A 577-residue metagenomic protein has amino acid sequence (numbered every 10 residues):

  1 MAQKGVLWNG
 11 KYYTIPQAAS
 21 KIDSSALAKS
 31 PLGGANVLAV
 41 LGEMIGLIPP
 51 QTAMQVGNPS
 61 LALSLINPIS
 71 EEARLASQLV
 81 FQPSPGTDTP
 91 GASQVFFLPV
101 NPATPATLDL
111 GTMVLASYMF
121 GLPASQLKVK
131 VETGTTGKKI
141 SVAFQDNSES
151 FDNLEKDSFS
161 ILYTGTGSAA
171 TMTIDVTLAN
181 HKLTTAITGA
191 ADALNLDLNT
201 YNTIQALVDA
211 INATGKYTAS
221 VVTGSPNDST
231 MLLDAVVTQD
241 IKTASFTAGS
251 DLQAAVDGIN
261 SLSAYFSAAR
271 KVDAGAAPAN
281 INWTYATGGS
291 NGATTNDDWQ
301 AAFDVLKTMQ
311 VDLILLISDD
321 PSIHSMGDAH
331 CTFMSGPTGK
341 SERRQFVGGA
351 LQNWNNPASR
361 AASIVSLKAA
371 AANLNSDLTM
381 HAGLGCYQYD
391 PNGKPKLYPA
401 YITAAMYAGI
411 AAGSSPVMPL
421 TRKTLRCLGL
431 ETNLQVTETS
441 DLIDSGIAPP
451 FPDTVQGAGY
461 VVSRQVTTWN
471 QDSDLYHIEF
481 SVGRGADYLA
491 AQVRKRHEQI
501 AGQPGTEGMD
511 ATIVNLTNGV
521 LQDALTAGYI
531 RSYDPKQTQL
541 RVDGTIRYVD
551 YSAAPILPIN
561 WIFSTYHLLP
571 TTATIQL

Functional and structural regions predicted by a protein language model:
A2-A18, I22, L32-F120, A124-L178 (+8 more regions): A glycine- and small-residue-enriched flexible loop/hinge signal that marks low-structured segments
A28-K29: Short acidic low-complexity segments
A193-N199: Short, contiguous acidic and Ser/Thr-rich linear segments
P535-R541: Serine/threonine-rich, repeat-prone extracellular segments and beta-strand-based repeat modules of secreted/surface
R541-L577: C-terminal edge-of-domain segments
